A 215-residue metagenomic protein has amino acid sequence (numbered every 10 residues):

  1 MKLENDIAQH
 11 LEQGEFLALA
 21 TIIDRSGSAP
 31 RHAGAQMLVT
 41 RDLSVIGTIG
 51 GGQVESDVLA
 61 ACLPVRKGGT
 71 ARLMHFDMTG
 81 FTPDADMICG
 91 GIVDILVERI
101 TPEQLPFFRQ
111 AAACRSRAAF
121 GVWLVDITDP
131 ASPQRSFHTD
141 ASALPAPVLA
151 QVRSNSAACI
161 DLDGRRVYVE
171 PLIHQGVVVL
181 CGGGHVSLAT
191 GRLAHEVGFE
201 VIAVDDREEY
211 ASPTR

Functional and structural regions predicted by a protein language model:
M1-R215: Segments forming oxygen-rich coordination pockets for charged ligands
